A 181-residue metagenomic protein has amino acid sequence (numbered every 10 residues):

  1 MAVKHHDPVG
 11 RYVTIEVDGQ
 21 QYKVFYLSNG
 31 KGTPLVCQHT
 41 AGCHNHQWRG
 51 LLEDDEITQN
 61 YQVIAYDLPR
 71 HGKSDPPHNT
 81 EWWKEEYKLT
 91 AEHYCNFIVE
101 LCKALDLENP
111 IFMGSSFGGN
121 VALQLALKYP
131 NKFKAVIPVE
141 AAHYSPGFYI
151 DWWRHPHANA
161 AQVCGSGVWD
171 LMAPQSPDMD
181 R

Functional and structural regions predicted by a protein language model:
A2-K23: N-terminal cap/lid segment of alpha/beta-hydrolase-fold proteins
D18-Q20, A65-M113: Active-site loop/oxyanion-hole signature of alpha/beta-hydrolase fold enzymes
Y22-T80: Conserved HGGG/HGGXW glycine-rich cap/lid loop of the alpha/beta-hydrolase fold
P34, Q62, E108-I111, K132-A135: Structural signature of beta-strand start/N-cap positions in the alpha/beta core of ABC transporter nucleotide-binding
R49, V99, L123-L127: Short, hydrophobic alpha-helix immediately C-terminal to the catalytic nucleophile
S74, S116, E140: Catalytic nucleophile serine of serine hydrolases, specifically the conserved "nucleophile elbow" pentapeptide
G114, G118, A122: Gly/Ala-rich beta-loop-alpha elbow adjacent to hydrolase catalytic centers
L123, L127-K128, F133-Q175: Flexible "cap/lid" loop of the alpha/beta hydrolase fold
